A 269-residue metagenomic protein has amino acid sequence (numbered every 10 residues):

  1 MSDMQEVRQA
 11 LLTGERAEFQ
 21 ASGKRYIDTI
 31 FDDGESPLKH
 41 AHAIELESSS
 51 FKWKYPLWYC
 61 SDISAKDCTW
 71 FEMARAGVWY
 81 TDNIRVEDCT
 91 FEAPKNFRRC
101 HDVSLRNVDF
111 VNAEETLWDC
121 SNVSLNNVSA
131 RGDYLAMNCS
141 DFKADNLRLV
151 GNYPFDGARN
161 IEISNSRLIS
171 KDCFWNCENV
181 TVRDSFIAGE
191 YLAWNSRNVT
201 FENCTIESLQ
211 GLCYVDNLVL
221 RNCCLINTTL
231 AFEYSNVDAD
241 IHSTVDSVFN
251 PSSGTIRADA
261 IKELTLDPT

Functional and structural regions predicted by a protein language model:
M1-T269: Long, distal/terminal scaffolding or interaction modules with repetitive or compositionally biased sequence
